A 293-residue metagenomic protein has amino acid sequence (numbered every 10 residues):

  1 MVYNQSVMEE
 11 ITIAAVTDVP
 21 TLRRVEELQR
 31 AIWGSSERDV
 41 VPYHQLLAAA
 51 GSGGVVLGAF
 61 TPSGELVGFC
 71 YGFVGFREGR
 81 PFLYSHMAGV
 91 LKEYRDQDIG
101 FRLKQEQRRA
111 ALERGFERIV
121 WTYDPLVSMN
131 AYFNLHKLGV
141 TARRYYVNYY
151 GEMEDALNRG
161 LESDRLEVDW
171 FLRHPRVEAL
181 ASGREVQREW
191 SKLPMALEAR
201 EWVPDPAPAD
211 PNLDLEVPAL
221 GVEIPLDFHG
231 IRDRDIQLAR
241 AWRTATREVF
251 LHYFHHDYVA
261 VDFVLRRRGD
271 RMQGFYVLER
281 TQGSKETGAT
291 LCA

Functional and structural regions predicted by a protein language model:
M1-E9, D18, R114, V127 (+2 more regions): Intrinsically disordered, low-complexity, positively biased terminal segments
I13-K92, V264-R268, T281: A conserved beta-strand-loop-helix scaffold within acyl/acetyltransferase catalytic domains
F69-Y71, H86-M87, Q105-R109, F133: Contiguous, well-ordered alpha-helical segments that form the cores/surfaces of helical PPI scaffolds
H86, T122, D169: A cross-family glycoside hydrolase active-site/sugar-binding cleft signature
V90, D96-A111, N130, L238 (+1 more regions): Conserved acetyl-CoA-binding loop-helix of GNAT-fold acetyltransferases
L91-E93, D124, P225: Residue-level recognition of the GNAT/N-acetyltransferase active site
A111-D124: Conserved GNAT acetyl-CoA-binding A-motif
